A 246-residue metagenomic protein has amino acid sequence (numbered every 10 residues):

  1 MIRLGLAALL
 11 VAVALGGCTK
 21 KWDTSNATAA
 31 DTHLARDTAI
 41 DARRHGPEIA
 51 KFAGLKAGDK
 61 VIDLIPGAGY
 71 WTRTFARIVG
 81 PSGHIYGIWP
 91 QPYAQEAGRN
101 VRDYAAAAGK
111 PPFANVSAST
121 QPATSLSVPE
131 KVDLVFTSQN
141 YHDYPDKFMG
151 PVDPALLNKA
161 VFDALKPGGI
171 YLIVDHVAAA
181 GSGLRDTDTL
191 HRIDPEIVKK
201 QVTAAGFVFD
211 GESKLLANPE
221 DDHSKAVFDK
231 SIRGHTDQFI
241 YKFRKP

Functional and structural regions predicted by a protein language model:
L15-G17: C-terminal motif of bacterial Sec signal peptides marking the signal peptidase cleavage site
T19-K21: Bacterial signal peptide processing site
T24-F52, K56: Class I SAM-dependent methyltransferase Rossmann-like catalytic core, especially the SAM/SAH-binding loop
G58-G67: Conserved class I S-adenosyl-L-methionine
A76-R77, V152-P167: A short glycine-rich, Lys/Arg-flanked "PGG" loop and its adjoining helix->strand segment in the class I
A97-L126: S-adenosyl-L-methionine
L126-Q139: A short acidic, Gly/Pro-enriched loop at the edge of an enzyme's catalytic core that lines a small-molecule cofactor
E220-P246: Core SAM-dependent methyltransferase catalytic element
